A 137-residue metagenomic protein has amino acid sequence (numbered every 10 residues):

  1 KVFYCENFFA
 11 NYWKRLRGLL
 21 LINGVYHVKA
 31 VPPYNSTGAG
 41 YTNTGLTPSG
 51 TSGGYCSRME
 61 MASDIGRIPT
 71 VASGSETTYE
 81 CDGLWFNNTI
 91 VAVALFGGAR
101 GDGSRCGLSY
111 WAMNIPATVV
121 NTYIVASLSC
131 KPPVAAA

Functional and structural regions predicted by a protein language model:
K1-F8: Short aromatic-cysteine micro-motif
Y12-L21, G38-A137: C-terminal, surface-exposed recognition/capping segments
I22-P32: A short, polar/charged loop-to-alpha-helix boundary motif
